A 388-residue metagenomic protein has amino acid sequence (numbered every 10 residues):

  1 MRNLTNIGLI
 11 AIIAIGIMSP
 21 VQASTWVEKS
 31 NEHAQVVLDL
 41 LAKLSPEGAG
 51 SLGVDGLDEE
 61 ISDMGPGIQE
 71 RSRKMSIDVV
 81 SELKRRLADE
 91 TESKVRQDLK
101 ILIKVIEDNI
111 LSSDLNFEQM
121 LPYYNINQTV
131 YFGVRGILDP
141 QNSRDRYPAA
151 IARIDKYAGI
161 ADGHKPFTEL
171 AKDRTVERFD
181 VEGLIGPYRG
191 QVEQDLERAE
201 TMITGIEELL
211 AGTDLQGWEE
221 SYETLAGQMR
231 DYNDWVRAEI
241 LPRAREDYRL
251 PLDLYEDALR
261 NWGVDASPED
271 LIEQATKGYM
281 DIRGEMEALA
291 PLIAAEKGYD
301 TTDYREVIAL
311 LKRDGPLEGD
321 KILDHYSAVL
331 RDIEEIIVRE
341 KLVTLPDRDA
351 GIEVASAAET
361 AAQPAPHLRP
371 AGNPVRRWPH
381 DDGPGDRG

Functional and structural regions predicted by a protein language model:
M1-N6: Positively charged n-region of N-terminal signal peptides that target proteins for export
I7-I17: Bacterial N-terminal signal peptides
P20: Conserved, well-structured beta-alpha core segment at the onset of a catalytic domain
A23-G388: N-terminal maturation segment of proteins
